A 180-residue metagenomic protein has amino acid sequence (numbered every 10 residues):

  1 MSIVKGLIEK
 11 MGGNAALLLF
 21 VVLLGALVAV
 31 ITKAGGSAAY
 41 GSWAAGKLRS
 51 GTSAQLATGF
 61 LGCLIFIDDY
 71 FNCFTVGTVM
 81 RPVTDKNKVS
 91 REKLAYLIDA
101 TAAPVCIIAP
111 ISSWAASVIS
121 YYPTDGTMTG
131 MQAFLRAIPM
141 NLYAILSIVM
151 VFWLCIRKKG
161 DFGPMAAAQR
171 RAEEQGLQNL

Functional and structural regions predicted by a protein language model:
M1, K33, S37, F71 (+2 more regions): Transmembrane helix-loop junctions in multipass membrane proteins, especially transporters and channels
M1-A95: Membrane-embedded alpha-helical segments and adjacent helix-loop junctions characteristic of multi-pass solute
M1-N14, M128-A137, Q178-L180: Interfacial loop/helix-cap signal at membrane boundaries in integral membrane proteins
G6, A26, A39, P82 (+3 more regions): Alpha-helical scaffold segments in soluble metabolic enzymes
L7, Y122-P123, F134-L135, A168-E174: Generic hydrophobic, helix-prone segments enriched in Leu/Val/Ile
I8-M11, L48, A102, P139 (+1 more regions): Generic secondary-structure transition motif, activating predominantly at the C-termini of alpha-helices
G62-R81, K93-K159: Alpha-helical transmembrane segments and, especially, the helix-loop junctions at the ends of these helices
S147-L180: Long, contiguous bundles of hydrophobic transmembrane helices that form the permeation core of multi-pass
